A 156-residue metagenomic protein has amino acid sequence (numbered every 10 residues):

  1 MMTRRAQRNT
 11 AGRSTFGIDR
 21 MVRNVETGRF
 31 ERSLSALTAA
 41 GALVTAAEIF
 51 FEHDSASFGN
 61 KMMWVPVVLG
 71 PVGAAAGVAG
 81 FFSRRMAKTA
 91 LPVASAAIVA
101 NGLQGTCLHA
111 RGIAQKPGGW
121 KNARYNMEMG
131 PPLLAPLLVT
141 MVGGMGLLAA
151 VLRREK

Functional and structural regions predicted by a protein language model:
M1-K156: Short amphipathic, positively biased membrane-proximal segments that drive organelle/inner-membrane targeting
